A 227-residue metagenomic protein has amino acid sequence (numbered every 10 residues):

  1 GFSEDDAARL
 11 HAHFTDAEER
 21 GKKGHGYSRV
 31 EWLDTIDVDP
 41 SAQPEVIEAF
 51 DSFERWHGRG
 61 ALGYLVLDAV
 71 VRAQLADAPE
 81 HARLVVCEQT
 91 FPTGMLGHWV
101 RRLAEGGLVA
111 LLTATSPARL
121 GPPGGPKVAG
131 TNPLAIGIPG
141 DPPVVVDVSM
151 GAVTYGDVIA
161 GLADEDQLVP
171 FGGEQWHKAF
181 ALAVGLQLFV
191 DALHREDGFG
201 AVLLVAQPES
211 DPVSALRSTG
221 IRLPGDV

Functional and structural regions predicted by a protein language model:
G1-E4, R9-L10, K23-S41, A160: Acidic, glycine/proline-rich low-complexity segments that act as flexible tails and inter-domain linkers
G26-L75: Active-site cofactor/substrate anionic-group-binding motifs, chiefly glycine- and Lys/Arg-rich phosphate-binding loops
E54-G124, A135-G137: A generic, well-ordered mixed alpha/beta core segment in the N-terminal half of proteins
L108-R119, Q187-V202: Glycine-rich phosphate/pyrophosphate-binding loops and their adjacent beta-strand/loop elements at enzyme active sites
A118-L168: Phosphate/diphosphate-binding glycine-rich loops and adjacent basic-rich segments that engage nucleotide
V148-F199: Secondary-shell segments that build the walls of catalytic and ion/ligand-binding clefts
G198-V227: Catalytic-core signal marking the mid-to-C-terminal active-site face
